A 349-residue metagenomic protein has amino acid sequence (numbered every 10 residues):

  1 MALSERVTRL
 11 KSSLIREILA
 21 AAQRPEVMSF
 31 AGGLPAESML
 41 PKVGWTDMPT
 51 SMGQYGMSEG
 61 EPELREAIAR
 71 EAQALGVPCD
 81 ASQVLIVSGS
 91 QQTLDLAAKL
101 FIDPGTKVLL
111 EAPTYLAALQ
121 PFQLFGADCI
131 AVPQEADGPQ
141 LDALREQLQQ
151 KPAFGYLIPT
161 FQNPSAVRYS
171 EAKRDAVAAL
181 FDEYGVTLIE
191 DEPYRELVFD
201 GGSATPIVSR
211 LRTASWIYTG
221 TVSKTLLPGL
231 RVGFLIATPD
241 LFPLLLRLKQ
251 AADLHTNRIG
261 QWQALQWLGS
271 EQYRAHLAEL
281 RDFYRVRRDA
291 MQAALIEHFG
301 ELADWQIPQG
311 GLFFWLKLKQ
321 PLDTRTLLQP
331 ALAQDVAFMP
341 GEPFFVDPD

Functional and structural regions predicted by a protein language model:
T8-G89, L96, G269-S270, A337: N-terminal small-domain helix-loop-helix segment of the aminotransferase-like
I18, F30, I68, V84 (+10 more regions): Generic structural signal for small/hydrophobic residues in well-ordered secondary structure, especially within
V27, K107, D128, T187 (+1 more regions): Residue-level detector of anion-binding/catalytic polar loops
S51-Y184, R195-A214, Y284: Conserved core of the PLP fold type I
L110, A131, L188-E190, A264 (+1 more regions): Hydrophobic residues in well-ordered beta-strands that form the structural core
S209-D282: Conserved core segment of the aminotransferase class I/II
L265, D282-Q292, D304-K317, L327: Conserved glycine-rich beta-strand-loop-beta hairpin in the small C-terminal domain of fold type I
L316-D349: Conserved C-terminal alpha-helix-loop-beta "cap" of PLP-dependent enzymes that closes/shapes the active-site mouth
